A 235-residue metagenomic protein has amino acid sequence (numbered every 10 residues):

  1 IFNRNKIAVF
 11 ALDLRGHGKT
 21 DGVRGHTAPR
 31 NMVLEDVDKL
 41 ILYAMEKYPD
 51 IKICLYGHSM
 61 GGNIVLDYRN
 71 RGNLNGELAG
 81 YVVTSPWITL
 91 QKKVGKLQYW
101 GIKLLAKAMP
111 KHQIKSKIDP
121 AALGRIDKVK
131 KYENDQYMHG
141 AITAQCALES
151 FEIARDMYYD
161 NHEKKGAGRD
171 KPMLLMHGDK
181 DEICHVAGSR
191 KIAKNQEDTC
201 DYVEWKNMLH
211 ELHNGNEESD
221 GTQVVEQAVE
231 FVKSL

Functional and structural regions predicted by a protein language model:
I1-G22: Conserved alpha/beta-hydrolase
D13-H17, W87, M208: Short beta-to-alpha linker loops that shape the active-site pocket of alpha/beta-hydrolase fold enzymes
G18-K52, S219-V224: Catalytic nucleophile-loop/oxyanion-hole region of alpha/beta-hydrolase and closely related hydrolase-like folds
C54-Q145: Alpha/beta-hydrolase-fold enzymes
M138, I142-K164: Active-site nucleophile elbow and catalytic-triad environment of alpha/beta-hydrolase enzymes
R169, L175-H177, D181: Short beta-strand/loop motif that positions the catalytic acidic residue of the alpha/beta-hydrolase fold
K171, H185-N195: Short alpha-helix in the alpha/beta-hydrolase fold that links the catalytic acid
T199-D201, K206-L235: Catalytic active-site module of serine/aspartate enzymes centered on a nucleophile-bearing elbow/loop
